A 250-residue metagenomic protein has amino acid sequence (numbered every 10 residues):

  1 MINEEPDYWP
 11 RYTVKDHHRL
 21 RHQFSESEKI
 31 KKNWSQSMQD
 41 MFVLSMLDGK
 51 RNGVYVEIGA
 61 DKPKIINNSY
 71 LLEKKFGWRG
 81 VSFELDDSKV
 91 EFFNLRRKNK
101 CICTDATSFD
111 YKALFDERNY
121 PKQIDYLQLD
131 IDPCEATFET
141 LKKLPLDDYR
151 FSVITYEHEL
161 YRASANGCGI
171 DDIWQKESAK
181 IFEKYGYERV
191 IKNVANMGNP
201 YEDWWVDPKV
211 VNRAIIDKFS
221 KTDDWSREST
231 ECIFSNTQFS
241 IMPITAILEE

Functional and structural regions predicted by a protein language model:
M1-N33, S229-E250: Juxtamembrane luminal stem/stalk of type II transmembrane Golgi/ER carbohydrate-processing enzymes
K29-K112: SAM cofactor-binding core of SAM-dependent methyltransferases, primarily the Rossmann-like beta-alpha-beta module
L44-S45, D116, L141-L146: Short amphipathic alpha-helices and their capping/turn segments at secondary-structure boundaries
Y70-L71, K75-R79, K122-L129, P133-E249: Conserved acidic-Pro-Pro-aromatic motif
F92, Y111-L114, A163-I170: Short, charged, surface-exposed secondary-structure boundary motifs
C101-I131, E135-T137: Internal catalytic-core helix/loop-beta-alpha segment that presents or stabilizes conserved functional determinants
